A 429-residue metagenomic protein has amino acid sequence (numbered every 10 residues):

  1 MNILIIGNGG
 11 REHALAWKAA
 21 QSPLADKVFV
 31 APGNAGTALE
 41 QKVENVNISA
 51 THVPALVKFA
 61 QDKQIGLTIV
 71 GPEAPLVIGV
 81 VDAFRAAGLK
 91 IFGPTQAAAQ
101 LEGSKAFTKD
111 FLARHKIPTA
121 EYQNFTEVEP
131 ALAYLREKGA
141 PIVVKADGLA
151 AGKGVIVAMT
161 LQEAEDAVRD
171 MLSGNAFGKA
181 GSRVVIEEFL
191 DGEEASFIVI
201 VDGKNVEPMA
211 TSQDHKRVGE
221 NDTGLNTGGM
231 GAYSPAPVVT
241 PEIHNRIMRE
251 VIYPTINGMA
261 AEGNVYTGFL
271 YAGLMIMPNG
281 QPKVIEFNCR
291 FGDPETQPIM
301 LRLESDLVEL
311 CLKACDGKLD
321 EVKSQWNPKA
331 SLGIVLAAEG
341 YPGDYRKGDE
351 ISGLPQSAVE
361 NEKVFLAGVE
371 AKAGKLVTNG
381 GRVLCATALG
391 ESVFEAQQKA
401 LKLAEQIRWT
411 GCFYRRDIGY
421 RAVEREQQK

Functional and structural regions predicted by a protein language model:
M1-Q96: ATP-binding N-terminal substructure of ATP-dependent carboxylate-amine bond-forming enzymes
Q21-P23, A38-L39, D62, F92 (+13 more regions): Solvent-exposed alpha-helices and their adjacent loops that cap or buttress functional pockets in soluble metabolic
N45-T51, Q123-E127, A158: Short acidic-hydrophobic, aromatic-tinged amphipathic segments that line or gate anion-handling sites
F92-G154: A conserved helix-loop-beta module that forms one wall/lid of the active-site cleft in ATP-utilizing catalytic domains
G154, A158-T296: Internal nucleotide-binding/catalytic subdomain
M248-L270, N288-V359, A371-K372: Active-site "cap" helix and flanking loop/linker of ATP-utilizing ligase/carboxylase catalytic domains
V369-K372, T378-K429: Generic C-terminus detector
